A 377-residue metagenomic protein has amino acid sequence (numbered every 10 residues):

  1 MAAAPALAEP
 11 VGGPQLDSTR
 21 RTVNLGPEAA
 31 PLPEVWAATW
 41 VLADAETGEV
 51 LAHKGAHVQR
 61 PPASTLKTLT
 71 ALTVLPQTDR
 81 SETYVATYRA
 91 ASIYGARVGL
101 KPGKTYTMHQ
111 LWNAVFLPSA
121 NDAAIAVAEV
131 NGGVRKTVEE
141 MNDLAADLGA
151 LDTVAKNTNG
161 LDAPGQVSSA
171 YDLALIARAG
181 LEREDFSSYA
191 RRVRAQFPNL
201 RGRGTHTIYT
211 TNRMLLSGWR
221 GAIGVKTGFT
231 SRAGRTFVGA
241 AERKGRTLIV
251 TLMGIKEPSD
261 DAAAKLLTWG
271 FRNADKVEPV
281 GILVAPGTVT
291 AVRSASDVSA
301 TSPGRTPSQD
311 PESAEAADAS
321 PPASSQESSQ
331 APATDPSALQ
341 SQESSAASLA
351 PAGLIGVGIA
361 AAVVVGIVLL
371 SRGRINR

Functional and structural regions predicted by a protein language model:
M1-E9, R372-R377: Gram-negative bacterial Sec-dependent N-terminal signal peptides
A4-Y171, L175-G180, E184, S188: Active-site-adjacent loops and short helices of periplasmic peptidoglycan-processing enzymes
L151-V154, D162-D172, A177-R377: Domain-terminus/edge residues, biased toward the C-terminal soluble/receptor-binding domains of extracytoplasmic
